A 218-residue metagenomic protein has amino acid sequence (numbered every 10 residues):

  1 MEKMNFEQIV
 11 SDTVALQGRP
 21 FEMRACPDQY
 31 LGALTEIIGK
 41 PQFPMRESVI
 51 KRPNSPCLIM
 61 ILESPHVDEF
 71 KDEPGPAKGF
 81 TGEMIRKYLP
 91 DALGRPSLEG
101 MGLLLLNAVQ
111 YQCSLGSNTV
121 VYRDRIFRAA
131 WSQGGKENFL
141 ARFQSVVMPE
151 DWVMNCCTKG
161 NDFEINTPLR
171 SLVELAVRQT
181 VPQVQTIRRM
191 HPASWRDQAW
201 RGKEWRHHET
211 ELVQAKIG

Functional and structural regions predicted by a protein language model:
M1-F80, W152, Q198-R201, H208-G218: Active-site and ligand/interface coordination hotspots across diverse enzymes and nucleic-acid-associated assemblies
M1-Q8, Q112-G218: Glycine/proline-rich loop-helix segments at beta-alpha junctions forming the active-site rim of enzyme cores
P20, P27, S64-P65, Q110-Q112 (+2 more regions): Short, flexible loop/turn elements at secondary-structure junctions
K40-M45, G79-D91, Q133-F139: Short acidic (Asp/Glu) patches
R46-K51, L93-G94, R142-Q144: Short, flexible, glycine/charge-rich loop motifs used to bind or transfer phosphoryl groups or to couple energy/partner
M60-L62, L106, N155-C156, R189: Short hydrophobic segments within beta-strands
F80-R123: Short, surface-exposed acidic-centric catalytic microdomains
